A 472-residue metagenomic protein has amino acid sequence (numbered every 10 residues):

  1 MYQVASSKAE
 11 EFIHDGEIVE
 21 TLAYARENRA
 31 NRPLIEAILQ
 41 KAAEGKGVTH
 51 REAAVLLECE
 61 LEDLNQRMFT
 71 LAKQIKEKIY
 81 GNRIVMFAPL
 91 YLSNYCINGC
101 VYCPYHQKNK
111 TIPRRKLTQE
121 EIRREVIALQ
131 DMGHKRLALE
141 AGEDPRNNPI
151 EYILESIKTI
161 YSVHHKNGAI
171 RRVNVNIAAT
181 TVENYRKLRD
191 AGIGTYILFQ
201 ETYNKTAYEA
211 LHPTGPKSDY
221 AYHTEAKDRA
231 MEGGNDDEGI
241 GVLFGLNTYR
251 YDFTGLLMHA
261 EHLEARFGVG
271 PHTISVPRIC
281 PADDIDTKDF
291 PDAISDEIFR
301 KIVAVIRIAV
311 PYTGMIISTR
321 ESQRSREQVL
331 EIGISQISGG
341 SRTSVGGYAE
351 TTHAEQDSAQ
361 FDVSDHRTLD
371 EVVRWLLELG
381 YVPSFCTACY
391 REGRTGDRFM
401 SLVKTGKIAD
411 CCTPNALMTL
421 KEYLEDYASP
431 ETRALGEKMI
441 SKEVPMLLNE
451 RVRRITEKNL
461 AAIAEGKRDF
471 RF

Functional and structural regions predicted by a protein language model:
M1-K41, R324-E327, I332, S341-F472: Radical SAM enzyme core and accessory elements
E36-Q40, E44-I84: An N-cap/entry alpha-helix motif that binds or orients negatively charged groups
G45, A72, C100, L139 (+5 more regions): Conserved, mostly hydrophobic/aromatic
Y80-E121: Canonical Radical SAM [4Fe-4S] cluster-binding loop centered on the CxxxCxxC motif and its immediate flanking residues
A88, V126, L154-Y161, Y185 (+5 more regions): Generic structural signal for well-ordered alpha-helices, preferentially at hydrophobic/aromatic core positions
Q107-R124, A128-G239, F244-L246, G268-S275 (+2 more regions): Core AdoMet radical
A141, T195, A221-I285, S295-R324 (+1 more regions): Conserved C-terminal portion of the radical SAM core fold that forms the substrate/S-adenosylmethionine-binding
E151-Y161, R189-T195, Y249-F267, D296 (+2 more regions): Short, electropositive alpha-helical surface patch
